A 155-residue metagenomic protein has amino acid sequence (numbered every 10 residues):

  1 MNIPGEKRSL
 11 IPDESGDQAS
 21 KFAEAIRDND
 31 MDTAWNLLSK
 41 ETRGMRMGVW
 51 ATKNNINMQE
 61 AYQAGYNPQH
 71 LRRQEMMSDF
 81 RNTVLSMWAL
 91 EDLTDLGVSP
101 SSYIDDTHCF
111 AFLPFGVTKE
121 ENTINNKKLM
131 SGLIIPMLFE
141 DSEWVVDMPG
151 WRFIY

Functional and structural regions predicted by a protein language model:
M1-M45, V49: Short, low-complexity N-terminal intrinsically disordered segments enriched in polar/charged residues
N2-E6, H108-F112, G116-Y155: Short beta-strand edge/turn micro-motifs at domain boundaries
S15-A19, R27, S86, E91 (+2 more regions): Short, surface-exposed loop/turn motifs at beta-strand boundaries within globular domains
D28, R43, R73, M77-N82 (+2 more regions): Intrinsically disordered, low-complexity regions enriched in Ser/Pro/Gly/Gln/His and often acidic
N36, A51-T52, L113, I154: Flexible domain-boundary/linker segments
N54-N125: Surface-exposed, charged secondary-structure patches
